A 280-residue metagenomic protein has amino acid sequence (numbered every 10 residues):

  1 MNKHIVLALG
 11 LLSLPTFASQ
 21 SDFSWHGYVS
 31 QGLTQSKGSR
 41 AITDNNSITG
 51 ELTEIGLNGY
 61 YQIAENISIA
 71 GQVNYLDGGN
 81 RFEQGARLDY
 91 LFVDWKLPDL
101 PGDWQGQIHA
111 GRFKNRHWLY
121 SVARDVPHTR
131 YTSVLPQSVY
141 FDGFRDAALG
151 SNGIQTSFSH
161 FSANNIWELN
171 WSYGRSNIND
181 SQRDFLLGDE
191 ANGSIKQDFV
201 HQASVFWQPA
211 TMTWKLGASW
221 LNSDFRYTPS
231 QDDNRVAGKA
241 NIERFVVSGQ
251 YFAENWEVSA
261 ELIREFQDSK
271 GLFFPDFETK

Functional and structural regions predicted by a protein language model:
I5-L12, T16-N46, N115, L119: Outer-membrane beta-barrel biogenesis signature
Q20-S24, G32, F206-K280: Detector for outer-membrane/organellar transmembrane beta-barrel domains, recognizing the amphipathic beta-strand
D22-W25, N46-S176, F206-A210: Outer membrane beta-barrel
G32-A41, N74-N80, L100, N115-H117 (+3 more regions): Sequence/structural signature of outer-membrane beta-barrel proteins
D44-E51, R81-R87, F144-A148, A191-D198 (+2 more regions): Replace "Gram-negative outer membrane beta-barrel proteins" with "bacterial and organellar outer membrane beta-barrel
G153, Q202, R244-V246: Conserved positions at the start
N170-S172, N179-F206: Internal alpha/beta core interface subdomains
